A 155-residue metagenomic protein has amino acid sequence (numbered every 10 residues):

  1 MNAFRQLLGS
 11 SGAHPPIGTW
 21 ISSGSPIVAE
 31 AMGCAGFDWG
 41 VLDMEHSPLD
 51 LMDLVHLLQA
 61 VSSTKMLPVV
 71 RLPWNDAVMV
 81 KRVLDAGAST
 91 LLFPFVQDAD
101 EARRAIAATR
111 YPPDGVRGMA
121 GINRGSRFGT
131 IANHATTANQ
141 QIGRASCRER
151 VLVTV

Functional and structural regions predicted by a protein language model:
M1-S22, G129-Q141: N-terminal amphipathic alpha-helix/helix-capping segment at the start of soluble metabolic enzymes
P15-W20, G40-L42, P68-L72, L91-F93 (+1 more regions): Hydrophobic faces of well-ordered beta-strands that scaffold small-molecule active sites in alpha/beta enzyme cores
I21-A35, W74-R82, R150: Short, acidic/polar
V28-H56: Glycine-rich, proline-tolerant flexible connector loops at the mouths of alpha/beta enzymes
A35-W39, D85-T90, R110-Y111: Glycine-enriched alpha-helix->loop->beta-strand junction motifs that scaffold or abut catalytic
M44-H46, P73-W74, V96-D98: Short, ordered loop/turn segments at secondary-structure junctions
L51-D85, A107-D114, T137-Q140: Alpha-helix-loop-beta-strand connector modules within alpha/beta enzyme cores
V78, T90-R150: Conserved anion-binding
